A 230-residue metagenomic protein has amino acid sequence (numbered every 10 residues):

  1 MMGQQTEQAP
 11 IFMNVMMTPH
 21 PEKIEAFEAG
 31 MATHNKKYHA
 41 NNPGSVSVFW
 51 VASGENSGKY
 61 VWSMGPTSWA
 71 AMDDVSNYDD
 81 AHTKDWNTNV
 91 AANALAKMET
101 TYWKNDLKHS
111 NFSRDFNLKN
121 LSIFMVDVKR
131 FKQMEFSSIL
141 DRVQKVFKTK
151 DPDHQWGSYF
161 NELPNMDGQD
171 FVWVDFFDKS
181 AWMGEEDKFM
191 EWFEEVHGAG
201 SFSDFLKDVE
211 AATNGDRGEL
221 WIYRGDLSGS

Functional and structural regions predicted by a protein language model:
M2-S230: Short S/T/G/P-rich N-terminal loop/turn motif that feeds into the first structured element of a domain
